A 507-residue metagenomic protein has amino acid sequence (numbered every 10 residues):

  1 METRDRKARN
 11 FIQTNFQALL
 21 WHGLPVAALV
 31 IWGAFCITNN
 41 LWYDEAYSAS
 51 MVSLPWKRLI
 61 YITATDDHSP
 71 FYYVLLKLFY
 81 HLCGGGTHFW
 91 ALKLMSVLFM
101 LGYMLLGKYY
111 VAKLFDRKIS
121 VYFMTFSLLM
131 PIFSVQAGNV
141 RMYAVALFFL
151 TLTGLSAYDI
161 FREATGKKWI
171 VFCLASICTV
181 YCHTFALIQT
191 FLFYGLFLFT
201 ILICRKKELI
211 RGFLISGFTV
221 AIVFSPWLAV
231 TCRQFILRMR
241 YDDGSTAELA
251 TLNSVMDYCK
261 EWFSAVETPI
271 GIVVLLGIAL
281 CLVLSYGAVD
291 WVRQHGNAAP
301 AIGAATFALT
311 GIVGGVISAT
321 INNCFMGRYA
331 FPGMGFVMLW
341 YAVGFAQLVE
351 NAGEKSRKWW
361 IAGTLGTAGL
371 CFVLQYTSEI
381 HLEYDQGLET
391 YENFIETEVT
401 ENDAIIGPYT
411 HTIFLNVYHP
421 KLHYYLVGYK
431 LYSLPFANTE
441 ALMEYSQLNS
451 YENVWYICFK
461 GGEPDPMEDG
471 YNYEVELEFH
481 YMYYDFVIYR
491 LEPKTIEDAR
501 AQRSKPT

Functional and structural regions predicted by a protein language model:
M1-Q13: Short, Lys/Arg-rich, polar N-terminal cytosolic tail immediately upstream of the first transmembrane signal-anchor
F16, L20-E350, W360-E492: Membrane-proximal helix-loop-helix interfaces that form the catalytic/acceptor-binding platform of multi-pass membrane
S356: Membrane-embedded catalytic cores of phosphoryl/pyrophosphoryl-handling enzymes
T495-R500: Short, charged/polar, Gly/Pro-enriched secondary-structure boundary elements
R503: SAM/dcSAM-binding transferase cores
P506-T507: Short, solvent-exposed mixed-charge patches
